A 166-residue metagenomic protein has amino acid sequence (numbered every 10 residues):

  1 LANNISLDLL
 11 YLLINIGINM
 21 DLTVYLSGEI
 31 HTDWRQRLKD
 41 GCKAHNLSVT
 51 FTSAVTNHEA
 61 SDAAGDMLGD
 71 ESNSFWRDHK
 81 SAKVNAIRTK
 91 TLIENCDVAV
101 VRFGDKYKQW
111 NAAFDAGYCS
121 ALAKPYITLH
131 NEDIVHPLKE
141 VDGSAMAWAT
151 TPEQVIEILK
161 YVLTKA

Functional and structural regions predicted by a protein language model:
L9, N15-A166: Conserved catalytic or regulatory cores that recognize and/or transform ribose-phosphate-containing ligands
